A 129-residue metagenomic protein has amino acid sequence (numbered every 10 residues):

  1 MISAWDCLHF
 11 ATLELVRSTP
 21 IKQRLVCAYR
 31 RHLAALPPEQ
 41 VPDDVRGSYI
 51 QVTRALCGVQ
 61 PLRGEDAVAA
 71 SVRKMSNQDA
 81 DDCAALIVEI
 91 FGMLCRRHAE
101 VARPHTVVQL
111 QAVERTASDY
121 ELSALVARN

Functional and structural regions predicted by a protein language model:
M1-R31, I87-V88: Short terminal alpha-helical segments
C7-R17, P37-D44, V68-M75, D79-D82: Non-transmembrane, amphipathic alpha-helical segments
H9, V16, C57, R63 (+2 more regions): Compositionally biased amphipathic helical and low-complexity segments enriched in hydrophobic
T12-L15, L36, L56, M75 (+1 more regions): Generic structural signal for hydrophobic core residues of well-folded globular domains
L15, T19, H32, L56 (+5 more regions): Short, flexible helical or helix-coil boundary motifs
T19-A67: Amphipathic alpha-helical interaction modules
A69-N129: Amphipathic alpha-helical binding modules
